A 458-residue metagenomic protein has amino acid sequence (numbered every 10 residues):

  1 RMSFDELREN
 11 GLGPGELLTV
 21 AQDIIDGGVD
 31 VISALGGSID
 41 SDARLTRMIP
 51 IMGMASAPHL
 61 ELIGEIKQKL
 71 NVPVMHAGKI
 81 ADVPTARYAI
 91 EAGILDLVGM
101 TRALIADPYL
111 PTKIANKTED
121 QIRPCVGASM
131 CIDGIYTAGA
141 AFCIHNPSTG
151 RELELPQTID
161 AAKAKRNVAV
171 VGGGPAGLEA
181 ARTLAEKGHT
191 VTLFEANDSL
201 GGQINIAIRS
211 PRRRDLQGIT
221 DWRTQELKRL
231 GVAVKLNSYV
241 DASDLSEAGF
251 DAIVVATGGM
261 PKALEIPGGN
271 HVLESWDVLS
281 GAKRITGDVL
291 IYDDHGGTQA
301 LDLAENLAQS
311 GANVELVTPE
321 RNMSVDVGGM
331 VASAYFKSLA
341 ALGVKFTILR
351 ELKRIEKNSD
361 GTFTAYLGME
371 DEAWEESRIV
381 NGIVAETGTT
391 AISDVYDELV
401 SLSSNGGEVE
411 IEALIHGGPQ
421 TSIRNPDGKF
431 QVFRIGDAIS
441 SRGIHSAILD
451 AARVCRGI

Functional and structural regions predicted by a protein language model:
R1-S3, A34-G37, A77, A92 (+18 more regions): Generic beta-strand/beta-sheet core signal
R1-V171, P175, E179-E186, T190-V191 (+2 more regions): Flavin-dependent oxidoreductase catalytic cores
D26-D30, E65-P73, R223-K235, L342-K345 (+1 more regions): A structural motif corresponding to the C-terminal end of an alpha-helix and its immediate exit/capping segment
V29, L95, F250-D251, V380-N381: Local beta-strand N-terminus motif with an aromatic residue
L45-M52, D96-L97, I204-R212, F433-S440: Short beta-alpha connecting loops at secondary-structure transitions that line or flank enzyme active sites
A162-A196, L200, L236-G249, A256-G329 (+3 more regions): Rossmann-like dinucleotide/flavin-binding elements
T190-L230, G297-L352: Rossmann-like dinucleotide-binding cores of NAD(P)H-dependent redox enzymes
S359-A365: Short, hydrophobic/aromatic-rich segments at coil-to-beta transitions
